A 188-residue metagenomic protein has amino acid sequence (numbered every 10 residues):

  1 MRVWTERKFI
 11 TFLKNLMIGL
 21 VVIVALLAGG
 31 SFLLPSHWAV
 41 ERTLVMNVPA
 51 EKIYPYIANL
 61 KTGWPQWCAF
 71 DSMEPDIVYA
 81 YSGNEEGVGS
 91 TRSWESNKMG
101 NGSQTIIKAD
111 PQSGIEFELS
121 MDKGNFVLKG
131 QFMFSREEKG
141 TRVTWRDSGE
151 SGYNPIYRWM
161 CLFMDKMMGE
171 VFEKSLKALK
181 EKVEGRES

Functional and structural regions predicted by a protein language model:
E6, T11, N15-A80, N84: Hydrophobic ligand-binding cavity/cleft-lining segments
N47-E51, I107-S113, M133-R142, E181-S188: A short, structured loop/turn motif at beta-sheet edges
P49-A50, Y56, M168-S175: Stable alpha-helical elements in mature extracytoplasmic
K52-W64, R92, I106, I115-F117 (+2 more regions): Hydrophobic pocket/interface hotspot
I57-K61, C68, S96, M167 (+1 more regions): Sec/Tat-exported extracytoplasmic proteins
E74-Y79, K177-S188: Short, highly charged C-terminal tails/helix-capping segments
V88-E138: Structured, soluble extracytoplasmic/luminal domains of envelope-associated proteins
E118-E173, L179-E181: Beta-strand/loop substructures that line and gate deep hydrophobic ligand-binding cavities in soluble
